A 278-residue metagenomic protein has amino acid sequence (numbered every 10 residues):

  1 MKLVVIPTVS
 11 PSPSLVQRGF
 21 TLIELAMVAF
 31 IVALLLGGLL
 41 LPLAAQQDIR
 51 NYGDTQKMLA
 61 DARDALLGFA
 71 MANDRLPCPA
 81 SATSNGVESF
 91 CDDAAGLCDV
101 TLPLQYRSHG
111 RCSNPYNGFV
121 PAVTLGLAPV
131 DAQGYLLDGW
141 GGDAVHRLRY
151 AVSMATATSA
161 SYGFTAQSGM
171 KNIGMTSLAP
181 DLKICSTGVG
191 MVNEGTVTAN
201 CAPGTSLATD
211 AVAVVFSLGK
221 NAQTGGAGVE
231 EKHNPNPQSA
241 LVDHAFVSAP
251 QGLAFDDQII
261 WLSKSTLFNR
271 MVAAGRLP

Functional and structural regions predicted by a protein language model:
M1-F20: N-terminal leader/signal peptides at the extreme start of proteins
L3, P7-V9, G38, N73-R75: Generic N-terminal simple sequence motifs
Q17-Q47: N-terminal single-pass transmembrane signal-anchor helix
A45-P278: N-terminal pilin/flagellin-like segments and related low-complexity appendage regions
